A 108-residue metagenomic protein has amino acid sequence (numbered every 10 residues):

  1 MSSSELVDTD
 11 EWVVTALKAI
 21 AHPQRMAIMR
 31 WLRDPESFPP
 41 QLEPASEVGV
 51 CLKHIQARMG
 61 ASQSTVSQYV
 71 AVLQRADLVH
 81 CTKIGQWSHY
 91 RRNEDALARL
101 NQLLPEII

Functional and structural regions predicted by a protein language model:
M1-M26, R75-L78: N-terminal leader segment of winged-helix/HTH proteins
W12, K18-S62, S88-D95: N-terminal helix-turn-helix DNA-binding core of bacterial DNA-binding proteins
L32, V70-A71: Short, hydrophobic-biased segments on the C-terminal half of alpha helices that form "recognition helices"
A57, Q68, Q74-R75: Alpha-helical residues within the helix-turn-helix
T65: Residues in the helix-turn-helix
Q74-I84, R91: Beta-hairpin "wing" of winged helix-turn-helix
A96-L100: Short, charged/polar, Gly/Pro-enriched secondary-structure boundary elements
